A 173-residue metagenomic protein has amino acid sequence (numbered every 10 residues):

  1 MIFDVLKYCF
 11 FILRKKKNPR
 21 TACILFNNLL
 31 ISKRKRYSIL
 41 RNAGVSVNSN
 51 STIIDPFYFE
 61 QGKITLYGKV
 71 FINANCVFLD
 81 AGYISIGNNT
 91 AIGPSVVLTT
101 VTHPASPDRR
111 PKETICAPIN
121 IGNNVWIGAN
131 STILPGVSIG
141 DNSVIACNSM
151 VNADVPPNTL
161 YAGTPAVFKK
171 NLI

Functional and structural regions predicted by a protein language model:
M1-N50, N89, T164-I173: Terminal amphipathic alpha-helical/low-complexity segments used for targeting or macromolecular assembly
L30-R34, I54-Y67, F71-S138, T164-P165 (+1 more regions): Flexible, glycine/small-residue-enriched loop-and-beta-strand segment within the central core of proteins
A43-G44, A117, V151: Extracytoplasmic/secreted proteins and extracellular or luminal domains
N48, S138, P156: Short conserved AdoMet
A129-A153: Beta-rich strand-turn-strand
P157, A162-P165: Acidic, glycine-centered active-site loop in nucleotide-sugar glycosyltransferases
